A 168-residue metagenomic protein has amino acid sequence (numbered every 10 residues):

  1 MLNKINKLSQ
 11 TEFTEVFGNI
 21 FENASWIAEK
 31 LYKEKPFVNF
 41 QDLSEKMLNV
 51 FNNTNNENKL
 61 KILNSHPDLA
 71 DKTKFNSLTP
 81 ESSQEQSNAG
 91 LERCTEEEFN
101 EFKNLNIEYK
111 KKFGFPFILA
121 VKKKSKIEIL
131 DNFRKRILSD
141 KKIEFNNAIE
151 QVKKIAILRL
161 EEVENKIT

Functional and structural regions predicted by a protein language model:
L2-K7, N19, K30-L105, I155-T168: Aromatic-anchored, charged helix-turn/loop surface patch used as a conserved interaction hotspot
L8, N23, E34, V38 (+4 more regions): Residue-level signal for short amphipathic helical patches enriched in basic/charged and nearby hydrophobic residues
Q10-F13: Surface-exposed, charge/polar-rich loops and edge strands
F17, F21-N23: Alpha-helical bundle segments that constitute or directly flank the non-heme di-iron/ferroxidase center
A24-S25, L31, F117: Residue-level signal for inorganic ion chemistry
E96-I167: C-terminal non-catalytic interaction appendages of large macromolecular assemblies
